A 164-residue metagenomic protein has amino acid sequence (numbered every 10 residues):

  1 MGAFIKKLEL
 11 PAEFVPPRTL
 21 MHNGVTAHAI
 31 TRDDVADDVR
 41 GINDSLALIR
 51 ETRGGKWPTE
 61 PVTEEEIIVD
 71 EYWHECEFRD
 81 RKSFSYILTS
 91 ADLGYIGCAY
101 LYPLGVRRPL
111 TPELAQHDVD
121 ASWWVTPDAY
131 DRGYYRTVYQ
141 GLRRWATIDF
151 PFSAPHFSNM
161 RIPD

Functional and structural regions predicted by a protein language model:
M1-D128, G141-D164: GNAT-family acyltransferases
A129-T137: Glycine-centered recognition micro-motifs in short, flexible terminal segments and loops
